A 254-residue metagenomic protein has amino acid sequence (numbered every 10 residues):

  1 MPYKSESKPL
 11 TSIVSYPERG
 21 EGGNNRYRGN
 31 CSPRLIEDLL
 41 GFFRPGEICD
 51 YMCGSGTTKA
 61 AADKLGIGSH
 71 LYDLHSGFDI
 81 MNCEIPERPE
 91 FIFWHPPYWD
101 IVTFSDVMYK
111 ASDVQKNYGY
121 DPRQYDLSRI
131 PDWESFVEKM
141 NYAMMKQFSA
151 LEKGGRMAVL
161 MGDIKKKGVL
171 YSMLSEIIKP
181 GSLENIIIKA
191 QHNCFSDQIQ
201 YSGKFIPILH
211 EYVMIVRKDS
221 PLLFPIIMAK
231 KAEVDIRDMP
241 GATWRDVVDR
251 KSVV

Functional and structural regions predicted by a protein language model:
M1-V254: Class I S-adenosyl-L-methionine-dependent methyltransferase catalytic core
